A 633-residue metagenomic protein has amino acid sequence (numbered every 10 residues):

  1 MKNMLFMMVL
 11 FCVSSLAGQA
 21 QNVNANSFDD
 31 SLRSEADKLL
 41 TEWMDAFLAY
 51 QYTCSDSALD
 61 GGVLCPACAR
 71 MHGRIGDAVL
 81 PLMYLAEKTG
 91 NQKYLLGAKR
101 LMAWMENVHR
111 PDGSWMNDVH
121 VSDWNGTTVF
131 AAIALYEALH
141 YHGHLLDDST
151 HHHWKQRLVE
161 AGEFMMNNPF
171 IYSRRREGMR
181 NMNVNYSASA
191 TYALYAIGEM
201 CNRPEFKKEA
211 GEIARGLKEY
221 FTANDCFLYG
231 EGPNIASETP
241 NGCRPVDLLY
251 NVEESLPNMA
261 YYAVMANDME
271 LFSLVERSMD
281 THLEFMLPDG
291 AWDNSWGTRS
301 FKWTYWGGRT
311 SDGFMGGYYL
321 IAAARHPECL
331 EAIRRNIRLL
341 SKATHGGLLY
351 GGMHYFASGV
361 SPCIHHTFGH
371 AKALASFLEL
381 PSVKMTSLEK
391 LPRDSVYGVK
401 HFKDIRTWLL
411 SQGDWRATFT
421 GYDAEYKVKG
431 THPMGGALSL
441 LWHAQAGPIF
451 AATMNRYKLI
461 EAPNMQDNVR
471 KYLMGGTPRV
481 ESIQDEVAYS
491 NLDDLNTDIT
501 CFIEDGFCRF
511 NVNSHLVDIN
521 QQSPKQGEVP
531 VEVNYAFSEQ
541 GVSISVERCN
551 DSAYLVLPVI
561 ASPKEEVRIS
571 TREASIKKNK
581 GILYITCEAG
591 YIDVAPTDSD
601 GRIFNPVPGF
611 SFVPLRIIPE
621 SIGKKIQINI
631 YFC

Functional and structural regions predicted by a protein language model:
M4-S14: Sec-dependent N-terminal signal peptides
A17-A20, A25, A589, V594-P596: Boundary at the C-terminal end of the N-terminal hydrophobic targeting segment
Q21-D77, Y84-S114, V159, E163-M166: Low-complexity, Ser/Thr/Pro/Gly-enriched N-terminal "stalk/linker" regions
N22-S31, G76-Q92, F130-S149, S189-P204 (+4 more regions): Well-ordered alpha-helical scaffold segments within catalytic/enzyme domains
A25, A49-G76, D112-V129, F170-A188 (+5 more regions): Solvent-exposed loop and edge beta-strand segments that line ligand/cofactor-binding and catalytic clefts
L59-C68, V119, I133-E284: Active-site lining segments of carbohydrate-active enzymes
M269-F272, R277, L283-I582: Extended polysaccharide-engagement surfaces of secreted carbohydrate-active enzymes
E588-C633: Beta-strand-rich recognition/accessory modules
